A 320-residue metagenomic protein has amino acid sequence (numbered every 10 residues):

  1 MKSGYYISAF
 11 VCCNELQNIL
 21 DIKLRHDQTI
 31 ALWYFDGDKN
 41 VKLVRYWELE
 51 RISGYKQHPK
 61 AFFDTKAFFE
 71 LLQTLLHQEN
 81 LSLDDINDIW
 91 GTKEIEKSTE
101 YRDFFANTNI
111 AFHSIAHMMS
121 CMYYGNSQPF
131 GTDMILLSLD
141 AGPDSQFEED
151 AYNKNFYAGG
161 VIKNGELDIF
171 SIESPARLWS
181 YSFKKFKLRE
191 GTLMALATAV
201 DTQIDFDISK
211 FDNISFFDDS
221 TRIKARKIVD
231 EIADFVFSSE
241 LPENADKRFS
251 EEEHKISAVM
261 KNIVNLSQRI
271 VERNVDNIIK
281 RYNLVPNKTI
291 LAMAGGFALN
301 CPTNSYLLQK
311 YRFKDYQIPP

Functional and structural regions predicted by a protein language model:
M1-P320: Short acidic/glycine-rich loops and adjacent helix/strand connectors that line catalytic pockets where negatively
